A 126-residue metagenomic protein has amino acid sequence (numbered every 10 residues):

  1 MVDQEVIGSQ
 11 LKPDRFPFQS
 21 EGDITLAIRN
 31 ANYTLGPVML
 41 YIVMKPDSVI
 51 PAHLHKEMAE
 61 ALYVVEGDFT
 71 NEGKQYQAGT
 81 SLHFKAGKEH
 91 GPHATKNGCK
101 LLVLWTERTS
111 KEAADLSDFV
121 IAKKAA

Functional and structural regions predicted by a protein language model:
M1-G36, D118-A126: A short, N-terminal "cap"/entry segment at the start of jelly-roll beta-barrel domains of the cupin/DSBH fold
T25-R29, L35-H55, K85-E89: Conserved short histidine dyad/triad with adjacent acidic residue
V43-D47, T70, T106: Solvent-exposed residues in well-ordered beta-strands and their adjoining turns, especially edge/terminal strands
H55-N71: Glycine- and acidic-residue-biased ligand/ion/polar-headgroup-sensing regions
N71-G91: Short acidic-glycine-tyrosine-enriched beta hairpin
G91, K96-A126: Double-stranded beta-helix
